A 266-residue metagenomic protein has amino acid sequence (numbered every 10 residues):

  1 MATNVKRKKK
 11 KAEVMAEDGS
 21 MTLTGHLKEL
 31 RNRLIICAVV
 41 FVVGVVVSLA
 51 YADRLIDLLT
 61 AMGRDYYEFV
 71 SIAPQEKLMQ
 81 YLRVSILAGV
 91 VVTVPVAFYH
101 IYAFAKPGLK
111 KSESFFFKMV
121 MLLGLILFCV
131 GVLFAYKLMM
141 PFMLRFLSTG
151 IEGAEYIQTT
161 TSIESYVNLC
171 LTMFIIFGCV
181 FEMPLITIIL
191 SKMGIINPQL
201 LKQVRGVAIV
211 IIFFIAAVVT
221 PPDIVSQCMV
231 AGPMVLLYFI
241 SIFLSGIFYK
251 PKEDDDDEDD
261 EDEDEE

Functional and structural regions predicted by a protein language model:
M1-E266: Membrane topogenic/interface segments and analogous intrinsically disordered interaction regions
